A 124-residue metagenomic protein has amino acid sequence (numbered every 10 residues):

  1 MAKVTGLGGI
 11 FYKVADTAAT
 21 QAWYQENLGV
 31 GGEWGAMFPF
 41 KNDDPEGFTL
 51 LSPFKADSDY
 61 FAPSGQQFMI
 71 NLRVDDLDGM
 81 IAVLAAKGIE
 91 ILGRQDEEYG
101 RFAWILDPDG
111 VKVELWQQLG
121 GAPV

Functional and structural regions predicted by a protein language model:
M1-Y12, G29, E33, I81-V124: Vicinal oxygen chelate
A2-T5, F11-S52, A86: Core segments of cupin and vicinal oxygen chelate
G9, D59, Q66-M69, Y99: Generic anion/oxyanion-binding catalytic loop in active/binding sites
L28-Q66, L106-P108, K112-G120: Conserved short beta-strand elements that form part of the metal-binding/catalytic scaffold of enzyme active sites
M37, N71, F102-W104: Conserved hydrophobic/aromatic beta-strand scaffold that supports enzyme active sites
P63-G88: Mid-chain, well-packed structural core segment of small domains
